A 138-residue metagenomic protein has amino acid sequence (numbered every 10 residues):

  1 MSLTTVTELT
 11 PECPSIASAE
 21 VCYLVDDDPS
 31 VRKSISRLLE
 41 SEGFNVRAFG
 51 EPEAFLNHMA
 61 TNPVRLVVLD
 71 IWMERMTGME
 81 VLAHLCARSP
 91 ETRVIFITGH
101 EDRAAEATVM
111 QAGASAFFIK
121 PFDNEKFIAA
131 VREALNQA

Functional and structural regions predicted by a protein language model:
M1-Y23, P29-S36, E125-A138: Non-catalytic signal-transmission and effector/linker regions of two-component phosphorelay proteins
A48-L66: Acidic, metal-coordinating helix/loop segments flanking the phosphotransfer/catalytic sites of two-component signaling
G50-E51, T77-E80: Acidic catalytic/metal-coordinating carboxylates
L69-D70: Active-site T/S-Asp motif of two-component receiver
M73: Receiver (REC) domain active-site loop signature in two-component systems and cognate sites in sensor histidine kinases
E80, E101-A116: Alpha4 helix (beta4-alpha4-beta5 surface) of REC/receiver domains from two-component response regulators
K120: A Lys-centered signature of the CheY-like receiver
